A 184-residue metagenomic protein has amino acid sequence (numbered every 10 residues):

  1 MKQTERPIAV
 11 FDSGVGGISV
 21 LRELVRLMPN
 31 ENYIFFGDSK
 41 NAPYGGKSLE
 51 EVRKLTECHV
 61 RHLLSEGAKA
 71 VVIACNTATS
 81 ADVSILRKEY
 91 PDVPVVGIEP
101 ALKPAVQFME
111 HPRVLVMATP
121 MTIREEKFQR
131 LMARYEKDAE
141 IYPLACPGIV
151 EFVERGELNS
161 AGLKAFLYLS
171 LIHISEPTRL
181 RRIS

Functional and structural regions predicted by a protein language model:
K2-H62, P120-L158: N-terminal glycine-rich anion-binding loop in soluble enzyme alpha/beta folds
G16, N76-A78, T119-T122, R179: Short glycine-rich anion-binding loops that position phosphate/pyrophosphate groups of nucleotides and phosphorylated
L21-L24, D82-L86, A105, F128 (+2 more regions): Hydrophobic packing residues within well-ordered alpha-helices of enzyme cores
N32, K69, P112-R113, E140: Residues at the starts of beta-strands that form the adenosine-phosphate
K54-G67, G162-L171, S175: Short, well-structured alpha-helical segments in soluble
A70-M117: Glycine/small-residue-rich loop that forms an oxyanion/phosphate-binding "nest" at active or ligand-binding sites
R113-R124, N159-Y168: A polyampholytic, Gly/Pro-enriched intrinsically disordered region
I172-S184: Single conserved hydrophobic/aromatic residue that forms the stacking wall/gate of nucleotide- or nucleobase-binding
